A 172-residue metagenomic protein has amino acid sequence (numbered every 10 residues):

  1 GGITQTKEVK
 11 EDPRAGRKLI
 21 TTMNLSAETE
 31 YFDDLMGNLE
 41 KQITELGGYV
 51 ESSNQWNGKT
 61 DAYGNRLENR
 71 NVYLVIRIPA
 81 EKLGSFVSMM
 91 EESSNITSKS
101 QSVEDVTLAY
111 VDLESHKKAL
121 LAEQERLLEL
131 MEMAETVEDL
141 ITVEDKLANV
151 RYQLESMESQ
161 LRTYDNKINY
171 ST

Functional and structural regions predicted by a protein language model:
G1-S171: Soluble oligomerization/assembly scaffold segments of membrane-associated complexes
